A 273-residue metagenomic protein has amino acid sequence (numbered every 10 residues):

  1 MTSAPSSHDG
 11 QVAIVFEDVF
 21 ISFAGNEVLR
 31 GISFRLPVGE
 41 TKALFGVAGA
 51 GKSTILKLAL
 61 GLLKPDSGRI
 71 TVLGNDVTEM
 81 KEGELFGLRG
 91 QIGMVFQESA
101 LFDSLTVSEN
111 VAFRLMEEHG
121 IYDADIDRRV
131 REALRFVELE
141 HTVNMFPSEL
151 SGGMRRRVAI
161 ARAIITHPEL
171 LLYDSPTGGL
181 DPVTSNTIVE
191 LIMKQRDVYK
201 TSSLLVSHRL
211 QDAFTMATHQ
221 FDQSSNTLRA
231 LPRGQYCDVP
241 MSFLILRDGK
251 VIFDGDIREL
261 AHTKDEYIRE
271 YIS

Functional and structural regions predicted by a protein language model:
F45-V47: The feature captures the beta-strand-to-loop junction immediately N-terminal to the Walker
L60: Helix-to-loop junction immediately C-terminal to a conserved catalytic motif
G68-D76: Conserved ABC transporter NBD signature motif
N75-D76, D123-T142: Conserved ABC ATPase "signature" region
F146-L150, M154: Conserved ABC ATPase signature
H167: Conserved catalytic motifs of ABC-family nucleotide-binding domains
L171-D174: Catalytic Walker B motif of ABC-type/P-loop ATPase nucleotide-binding domains
